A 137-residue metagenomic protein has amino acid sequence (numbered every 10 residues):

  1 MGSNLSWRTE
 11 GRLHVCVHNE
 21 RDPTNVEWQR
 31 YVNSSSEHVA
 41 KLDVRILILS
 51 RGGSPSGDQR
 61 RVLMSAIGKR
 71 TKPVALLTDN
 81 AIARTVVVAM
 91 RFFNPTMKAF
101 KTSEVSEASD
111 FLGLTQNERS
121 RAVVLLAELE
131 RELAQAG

Functional and structural regions predicted by a protein language model:
M1-G137: Amphipathic, Lys/Arg-enriched alpha-helical "gate/interface" segment within cytosolic domains that mediates
